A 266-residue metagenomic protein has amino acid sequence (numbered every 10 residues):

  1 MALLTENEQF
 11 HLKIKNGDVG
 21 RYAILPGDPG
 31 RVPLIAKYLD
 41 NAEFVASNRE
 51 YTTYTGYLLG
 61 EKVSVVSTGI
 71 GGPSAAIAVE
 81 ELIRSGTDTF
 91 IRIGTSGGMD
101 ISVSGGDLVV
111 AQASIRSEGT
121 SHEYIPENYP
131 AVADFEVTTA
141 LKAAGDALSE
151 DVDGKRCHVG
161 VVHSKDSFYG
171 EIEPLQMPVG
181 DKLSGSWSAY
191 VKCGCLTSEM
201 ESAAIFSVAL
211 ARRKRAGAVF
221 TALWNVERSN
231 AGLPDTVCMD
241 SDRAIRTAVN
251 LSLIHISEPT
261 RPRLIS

Functional and structural regions predicted by a protein language model:
M1-A140: Metabolite-binding pocket within alpha/beta catalytic cores that recognizes anionic/polar moieties
D88-T89, L196, R215: Short acidic/polar active-site loop segments enriched in Thr and Asp
V132-K192: Active-site rim beta-loop-alpha module in soluble metabolic enzymes
T197-S202: Polyanion-binding loop/helix "lid" in catalytic or ligand-binding cores
A203-V237: Zn-dependent metallopeptidase/amidohydrolase metal-coordination segment
V226-S257: His/Asp/Glu-rich mid-to-C-terminal helical/loop segments that flank catalytic regions of hydrolases
I254-S266: Single conserved hydrophobic/aromatic residue that forms the stacking wall/gate of nucleotide- or nucleobase-binding
